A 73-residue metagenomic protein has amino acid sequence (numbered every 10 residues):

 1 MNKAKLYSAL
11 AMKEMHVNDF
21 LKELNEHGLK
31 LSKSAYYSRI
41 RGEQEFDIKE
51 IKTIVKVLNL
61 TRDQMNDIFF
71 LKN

Functional and structural regions predicted by a protein language model:
M1-E23: A short, Lys/Arg-rich alpha-helix, primarily the initiator
A11, N25, R41, F70: Residue-level detection of the helix-turn-helix DNA-binding "recognition helix"
D19, A35, Q64: Residues in the helix-turn-helix
E23, H27-G28, V57: Residues within the alpha-helical elements of helix-turn-helix
H27-E45: Recognition helix of helix-turn-helix/homeodomain-like DNA-binding domains that insert into the DNA major groove
K49-Q64: DNA major-groove recognition helix of helix-turn-helix/homeodomain DNA-binding modules
Q64-N73: Short amphipathic recognition helices of helix-turn-helix/homeodomain-type DNA-binding modules
